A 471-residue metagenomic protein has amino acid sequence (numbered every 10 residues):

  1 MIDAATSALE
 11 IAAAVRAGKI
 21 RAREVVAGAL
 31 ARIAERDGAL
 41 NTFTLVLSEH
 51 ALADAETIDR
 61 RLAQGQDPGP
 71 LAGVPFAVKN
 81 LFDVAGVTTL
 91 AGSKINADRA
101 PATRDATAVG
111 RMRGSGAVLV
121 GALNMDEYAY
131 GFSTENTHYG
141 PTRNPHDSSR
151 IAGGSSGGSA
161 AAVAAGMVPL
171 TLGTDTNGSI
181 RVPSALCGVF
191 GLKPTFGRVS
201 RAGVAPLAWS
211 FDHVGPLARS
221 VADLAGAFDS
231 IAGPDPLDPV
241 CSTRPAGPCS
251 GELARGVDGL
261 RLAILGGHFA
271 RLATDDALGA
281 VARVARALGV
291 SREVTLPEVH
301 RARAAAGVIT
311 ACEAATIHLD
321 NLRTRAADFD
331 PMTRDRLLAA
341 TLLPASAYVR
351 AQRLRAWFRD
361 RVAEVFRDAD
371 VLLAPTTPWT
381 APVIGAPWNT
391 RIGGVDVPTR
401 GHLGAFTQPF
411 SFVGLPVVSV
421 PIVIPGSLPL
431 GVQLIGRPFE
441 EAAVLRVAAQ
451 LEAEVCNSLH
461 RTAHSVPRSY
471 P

Functional and structural regions predicted by a protein language model:
M1-L52, A63, H460-P471: An N-terminal boundary/leader segment
I11-A17, N96-A100, D212-R219, L337-L343 (+1 more regions): Short, well-ordered beta-strand elements within core beta-sheets of diverse protein domains
A12-A13, H318-F412, R461-Y470: Serine-dependent amide/ester hydrolase catalytic core
A22-A27, E56-D59, T274-T295, L319-T324 (+2 more regions): Acyltransferase
E35, G114, A165-H268, A282 (+6 more regions): Structural helix-boundary/capping segments
N41, P239-A246, L260-R261, G266-H268 (+2 more regions): Flexible, acidic loop-helix segments that line cofactor/substrate-binding pockets
L71-H213, L265-G267, A374-V395: Short glycine/serine-rich loop/turn segments
L71-K94, G256-L265, V308-A363, W379 (+1 more regions): Short helix-loop capping/hinge segments that flank enzyme active sites or metal/cofactor-binding pockets
